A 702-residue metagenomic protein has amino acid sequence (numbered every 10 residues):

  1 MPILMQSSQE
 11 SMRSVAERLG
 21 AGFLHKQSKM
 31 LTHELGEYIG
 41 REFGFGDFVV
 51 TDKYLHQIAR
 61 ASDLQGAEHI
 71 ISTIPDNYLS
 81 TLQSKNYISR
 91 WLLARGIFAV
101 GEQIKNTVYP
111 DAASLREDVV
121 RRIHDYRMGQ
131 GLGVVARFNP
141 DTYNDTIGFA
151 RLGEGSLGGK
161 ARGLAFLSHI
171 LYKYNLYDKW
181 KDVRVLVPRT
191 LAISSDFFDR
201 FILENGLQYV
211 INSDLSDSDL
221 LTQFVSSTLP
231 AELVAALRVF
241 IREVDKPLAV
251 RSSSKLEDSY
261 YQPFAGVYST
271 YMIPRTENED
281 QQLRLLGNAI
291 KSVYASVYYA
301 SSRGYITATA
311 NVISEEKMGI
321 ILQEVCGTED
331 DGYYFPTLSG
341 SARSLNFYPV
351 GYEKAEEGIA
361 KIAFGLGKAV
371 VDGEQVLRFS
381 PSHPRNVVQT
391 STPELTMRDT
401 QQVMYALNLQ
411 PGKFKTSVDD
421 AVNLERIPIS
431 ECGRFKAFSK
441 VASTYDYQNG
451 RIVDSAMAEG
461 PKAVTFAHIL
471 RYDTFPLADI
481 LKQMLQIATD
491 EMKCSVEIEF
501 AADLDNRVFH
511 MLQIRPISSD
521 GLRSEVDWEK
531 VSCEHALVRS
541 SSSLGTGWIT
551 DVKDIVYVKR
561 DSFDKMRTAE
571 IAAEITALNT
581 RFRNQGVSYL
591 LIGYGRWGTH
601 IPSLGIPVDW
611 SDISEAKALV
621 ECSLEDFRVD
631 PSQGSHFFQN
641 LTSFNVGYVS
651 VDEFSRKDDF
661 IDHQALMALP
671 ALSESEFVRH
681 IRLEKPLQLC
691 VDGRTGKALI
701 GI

Functional and structural regions predicted by a protein language model:
M1-E10, L24: A short, hydrophobic beta-strand element within the central beta-sheet of small alpha/beta folds
Q6-S8, Q27, I592-R596: Structural motif
S7-S14, Y260: Short, glycine/polar-rich helix-capping loops at beta-to-alpha or helix-loop-helix junctions that flank or form
E10, S28-H33: Conserved two-component signaling phosphotransfer/partner-docking surface
V15-L19, E34-G44: Receiver (REC) domain switch/output surface
L24-K29, R41-S89, L93-R95, G101-Y177 (+6 more regions): Often metal-dependent polyanion-binding catalytic scaffolds in large enzymes
F138-K179, T228-L624, L669-G701: Conserved mixed alpha/beta core segments that line enzyme active sites in large multi-domain catalysts
L624-L666: Polybasic, proline/glycine-rich intrinsically disordered low-complexity segments
